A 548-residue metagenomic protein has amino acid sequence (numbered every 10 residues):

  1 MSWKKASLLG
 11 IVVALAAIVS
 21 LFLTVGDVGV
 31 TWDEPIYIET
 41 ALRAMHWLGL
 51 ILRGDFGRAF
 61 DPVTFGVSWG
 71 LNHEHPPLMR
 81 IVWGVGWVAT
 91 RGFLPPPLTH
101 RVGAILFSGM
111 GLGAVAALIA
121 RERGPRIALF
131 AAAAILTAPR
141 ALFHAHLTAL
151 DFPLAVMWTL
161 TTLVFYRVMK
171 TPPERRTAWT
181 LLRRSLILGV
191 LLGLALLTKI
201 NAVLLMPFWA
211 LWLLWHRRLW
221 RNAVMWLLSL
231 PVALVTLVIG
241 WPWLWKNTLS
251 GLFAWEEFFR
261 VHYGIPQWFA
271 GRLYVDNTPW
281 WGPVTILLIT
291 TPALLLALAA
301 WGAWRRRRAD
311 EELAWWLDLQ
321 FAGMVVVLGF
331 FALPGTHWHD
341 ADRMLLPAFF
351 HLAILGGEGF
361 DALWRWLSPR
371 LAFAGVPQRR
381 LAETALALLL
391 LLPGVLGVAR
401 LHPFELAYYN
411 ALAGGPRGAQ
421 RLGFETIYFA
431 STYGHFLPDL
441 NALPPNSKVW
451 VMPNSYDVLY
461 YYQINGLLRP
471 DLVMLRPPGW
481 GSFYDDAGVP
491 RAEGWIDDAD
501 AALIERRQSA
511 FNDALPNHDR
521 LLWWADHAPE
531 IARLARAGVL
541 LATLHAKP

Functional and structural regions predicted by a protein language model:
M1-S20, M110-G113, A120-R121, R126 (+3 more regions): Start-transfer (signal-anchor) and selected internal transmembrane alpha helices of multi-pass inner/ER membrane
F22, D27, P242-K246, G251-F259 (+3 more regions): Catalytic lumenal/periplasmic loop and adjoining terminal transmembrane helix of membrane glycan-assembly enzymes
T31, F143-P153: Short acidic/glycine- and proline-prone juxtamembrane loop motifs at membrane-interface regions of multi-pass membrane
Y37-T40, M45-L50, H75, I81 (+9 more regions): Transmembrane-lumen/periplasm boundary regions of multi-pass, lipid-linked membrane glycan transferases
V102-R123, L160, V164: Transmembrane-helix motifs of polytopic, lipid-linked glycan transferases
E122, T161-S185: Membrane-interface transmembrane helices that cradle and orient dolichyl/undecaprenyl
A131-L136, F143, L163, L192 (+1 more regions): Short helix- or helix-capping micro-motifs that position conserved polar/aromatic residues at function-defining sites
D151-A155, A195, L204, T285-L298 (+1 more regions): Hydrophobic/aromatic-rich transmembrane helices and adjacent perimembrane loops
